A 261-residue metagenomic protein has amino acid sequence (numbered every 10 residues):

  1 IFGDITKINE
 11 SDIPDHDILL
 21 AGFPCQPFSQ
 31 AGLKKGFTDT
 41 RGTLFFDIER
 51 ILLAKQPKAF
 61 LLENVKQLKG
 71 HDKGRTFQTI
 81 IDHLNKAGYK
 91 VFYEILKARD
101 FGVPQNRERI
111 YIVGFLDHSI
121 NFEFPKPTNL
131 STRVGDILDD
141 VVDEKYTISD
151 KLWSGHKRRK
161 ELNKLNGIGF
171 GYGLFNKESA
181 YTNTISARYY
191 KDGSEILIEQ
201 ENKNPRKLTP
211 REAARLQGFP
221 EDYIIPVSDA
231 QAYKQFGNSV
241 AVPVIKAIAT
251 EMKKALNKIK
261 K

Functional and structural regions predicted by a protein language model:
I1-T6: SAM cofactor-binding core of SAM-dependent methyltransferases, primarily the Rossmann-like beta-alpha-beta module
I8-I18, C25-Y190: Class I S-adenosyl-L-methionine
G22, A54, F219-D222: Membrane-targeting and insertion segments and their boundary/processing signals
G22, A59, K207-P210: Short aromatic/basic micro-patch
L152-K261: C-terminal target-recognition/interaction regions appended to catalytic cores
